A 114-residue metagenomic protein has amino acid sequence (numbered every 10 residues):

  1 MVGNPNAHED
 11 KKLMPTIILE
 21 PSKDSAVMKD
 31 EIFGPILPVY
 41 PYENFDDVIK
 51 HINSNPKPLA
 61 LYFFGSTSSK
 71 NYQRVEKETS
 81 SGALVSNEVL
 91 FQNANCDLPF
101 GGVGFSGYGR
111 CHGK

Functional and structural regions predicted by a protein language model:
M1-N4, Y62-F64: Short beta-strand segments
V2-H8, V89-L90: Short, solvent-exposed loop/turn elements at beta->coil junctions and helix N-caps that rim active or binding pockets
K12-K114: Conserved C-terminal structural/oligomerization subdomain of aldehyde/semialdehyde dehydrogenase
